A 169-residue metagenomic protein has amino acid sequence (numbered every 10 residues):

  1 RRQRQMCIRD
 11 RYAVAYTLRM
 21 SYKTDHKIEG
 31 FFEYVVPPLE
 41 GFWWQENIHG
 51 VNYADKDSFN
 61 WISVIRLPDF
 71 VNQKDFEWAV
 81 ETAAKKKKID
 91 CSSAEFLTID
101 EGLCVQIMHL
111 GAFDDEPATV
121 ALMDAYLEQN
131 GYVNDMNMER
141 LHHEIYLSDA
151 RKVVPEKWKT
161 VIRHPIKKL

Functional and structural regions predicted by a protein language model:
R1-R2, L67-V71, L103, L110-D115 (+1 more regions): A generic structural motif
Q3-I8: Short, small-residue-biased leader/transition segments that mark boundaries at the very start of proteins
D10-K86: Cell wall/extracellular polymer interaction/catalysis modules
E29-F32, F96-E101, M138-A150: Short proline/glycine- and acidic-rich turn/helix-capping motifs at secondary-structure junctions
Y53-K56, E95-D100, E156: Short glycine/proline-enriched loop/turn "hinge" motifs that connect secondary-structure elements and lie
K74-D115: A mid-sequence, solvent-exposed acidic-amphipathic segment
M108-R140: Short, hydrophobic/π-rich interface segment
E144-L169: Short terminal or interdomain "cap/linker" segment that borders an active site or interface and mediates
